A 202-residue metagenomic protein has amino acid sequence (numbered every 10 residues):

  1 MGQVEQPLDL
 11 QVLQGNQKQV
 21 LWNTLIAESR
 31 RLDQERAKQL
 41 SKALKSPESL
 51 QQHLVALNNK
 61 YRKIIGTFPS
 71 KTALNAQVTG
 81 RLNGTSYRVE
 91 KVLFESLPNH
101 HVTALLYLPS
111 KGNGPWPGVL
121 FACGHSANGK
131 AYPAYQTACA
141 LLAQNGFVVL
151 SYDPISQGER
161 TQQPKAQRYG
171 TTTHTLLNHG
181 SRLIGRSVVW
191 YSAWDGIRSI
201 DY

Functional and structural regions predicted by a protein language model:
G2-D9, L82-Y87, V92, C139-F147: Charged, low-complexity, helix/coiled-coil-prone segments
Q3-K42: Preferential activation on post-signal-peptide N-terminal prodomains/segments of secreted or lumenal proteins
V4-P7, N16, F94-L106, S181-V188: Short, surface-exposed, charge-dense and proline/glycine-enriched linear segments
D9, N59-T67, R88, G158 (+1 more regions): Glycine-centered secondary-structure boundary/capping sites
A27-Y107: Non-catalytic accessory segments flanking enzyme active sites
P109-K111: Short coil/turn motifs at secondary-structure junctions
N113-Y202: Cap/lid segment of the alpha/beta-hydrolase catalytic domain
